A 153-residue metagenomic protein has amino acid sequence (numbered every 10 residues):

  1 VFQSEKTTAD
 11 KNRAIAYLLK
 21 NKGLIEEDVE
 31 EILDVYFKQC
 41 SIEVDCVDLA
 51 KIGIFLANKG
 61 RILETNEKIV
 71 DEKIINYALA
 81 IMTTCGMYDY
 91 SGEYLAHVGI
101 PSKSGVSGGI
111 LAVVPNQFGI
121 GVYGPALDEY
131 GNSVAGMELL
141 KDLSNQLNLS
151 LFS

Functional and structural regions predicted by a protein language model:
V1-Q39: Active-site-adjacent helix/loop patches that line small-molecule binding or acyl-intermediate pockets
D10, A14, E27, E31 (+3 more regions): Conserved active-site and cofactor/substrate-binding residues in soluble primary-metabolism enzymes
A14-A16, L49, S107-I110: Short glycine-rich loop/turn motifs
L18-L24, F55, T84-M87: Glycine-rich, acidic and aromatic/proline-enriched surface loops and short helix-turn segments that act as binding
L19, G23, F37-S41, D48 (+3 more regions): Solvent-exposed, flexible loop/coil residues
A57-S153: Structured C-terminal helix/loop/strand segments within mature extracytoplasmic catalytic/sensor domains
